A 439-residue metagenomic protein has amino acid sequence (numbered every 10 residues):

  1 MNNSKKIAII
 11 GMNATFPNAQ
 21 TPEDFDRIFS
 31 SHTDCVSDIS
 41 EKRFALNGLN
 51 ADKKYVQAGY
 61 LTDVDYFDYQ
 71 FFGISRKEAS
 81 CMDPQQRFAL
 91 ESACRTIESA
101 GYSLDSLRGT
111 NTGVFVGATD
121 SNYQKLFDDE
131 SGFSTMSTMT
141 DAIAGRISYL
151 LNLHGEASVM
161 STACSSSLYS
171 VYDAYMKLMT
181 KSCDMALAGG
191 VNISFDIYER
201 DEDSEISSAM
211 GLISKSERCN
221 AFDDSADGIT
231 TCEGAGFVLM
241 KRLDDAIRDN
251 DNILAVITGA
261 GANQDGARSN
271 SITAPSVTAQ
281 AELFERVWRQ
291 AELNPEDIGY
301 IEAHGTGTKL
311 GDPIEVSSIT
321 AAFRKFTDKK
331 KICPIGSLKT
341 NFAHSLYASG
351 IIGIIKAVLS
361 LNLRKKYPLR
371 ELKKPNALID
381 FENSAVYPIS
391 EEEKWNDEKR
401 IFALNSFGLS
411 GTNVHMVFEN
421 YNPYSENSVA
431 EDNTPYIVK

Functional and structural regions predicted by a protein language model:
N2-K439: Condensing-enzyme catalytic core of the thiolase-fold
